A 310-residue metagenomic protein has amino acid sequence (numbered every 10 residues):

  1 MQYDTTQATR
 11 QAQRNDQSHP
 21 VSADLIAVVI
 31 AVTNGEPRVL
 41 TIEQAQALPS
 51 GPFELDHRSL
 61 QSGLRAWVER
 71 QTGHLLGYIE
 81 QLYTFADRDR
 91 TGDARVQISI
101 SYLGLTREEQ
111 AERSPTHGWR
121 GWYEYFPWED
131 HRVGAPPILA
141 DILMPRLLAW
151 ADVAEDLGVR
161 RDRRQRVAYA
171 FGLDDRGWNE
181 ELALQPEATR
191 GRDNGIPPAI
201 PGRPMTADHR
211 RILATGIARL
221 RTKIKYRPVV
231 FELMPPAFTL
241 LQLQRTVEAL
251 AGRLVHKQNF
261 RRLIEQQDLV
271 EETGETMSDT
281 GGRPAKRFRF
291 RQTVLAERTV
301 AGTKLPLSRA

Functional and structural regions predicted by a protein language model:
A8-A47: N-terminal strand-loop-strand
T9, D24-V28, L64-R65, E69-L75 (+1 more regions): A structural signal for the main folded, soluble domain(s) of proteins
N15-Q17, R90-G92, E275-T280: Short proline/glycine-enriched turn/loop segments at secondary-structure junctions
S22, L76, R95-S99: Short connector loops at helix/strand junctions that flank enzyme active sites, especially segments positioning acidic
A27, Q81, Y102-G104: A structural signal for short, well-ordered beta-strand segments
G35-L75, L82-D87, K223-E248: Conserved Nudix-box catalytic region and its N-terminal flanking loop in Nudix hydrolases and closely related
A45-G51, R107-T276, R283-A310: Nudix hydrolase/Nudix homology domain
A86-Q97: Acidic pyrophosphate-coordinating catalytic loop
